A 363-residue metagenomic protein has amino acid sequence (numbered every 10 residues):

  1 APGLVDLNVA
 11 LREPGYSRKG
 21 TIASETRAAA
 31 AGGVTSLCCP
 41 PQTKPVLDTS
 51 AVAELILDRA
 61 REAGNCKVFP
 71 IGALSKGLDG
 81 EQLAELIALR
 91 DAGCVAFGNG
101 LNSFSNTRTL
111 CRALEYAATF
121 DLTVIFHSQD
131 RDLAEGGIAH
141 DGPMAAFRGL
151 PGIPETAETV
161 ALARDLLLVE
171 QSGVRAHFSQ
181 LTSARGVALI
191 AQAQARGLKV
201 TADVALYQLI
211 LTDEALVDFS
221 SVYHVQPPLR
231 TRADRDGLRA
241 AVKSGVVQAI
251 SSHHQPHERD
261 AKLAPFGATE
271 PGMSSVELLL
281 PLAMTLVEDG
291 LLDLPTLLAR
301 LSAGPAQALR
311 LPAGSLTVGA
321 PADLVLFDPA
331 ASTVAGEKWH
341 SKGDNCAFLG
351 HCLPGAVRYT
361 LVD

Functional and structural regions predicted by a protein language model:
A1, S50-I71, E115-F126, E277-L282: Alpha-helix-loop-beta-strand connector modules within alpha/beta enzyme cores
A1-A63: Metal-associated gating/positioning segment near the N- to mid-region
L4-P14, V124-Q129, S252-H254: Histidine-centered catalytic micro-motifs
L7-G20, P41-T43, F69-Q82, L101 (+1 more regions): Active-site mouth loops of central-metabolism enzymes
N8, A29, G33, V68 (+10 more regions): Divalent metal-coordination and catalytic microenvironments
E81-I250: Histidine/acidic residue-rich metal-binding segments in metalloenzymes
F147-R175, K243-I250, Q255-A330: His/Asp/Glu-enriched, well-ordered alpha-helical/loop segment that forms or immediately abuts the divalent-metal
P265-A268, P321-D363: C-terminal cap of metal-dependent C-N hydrolases
